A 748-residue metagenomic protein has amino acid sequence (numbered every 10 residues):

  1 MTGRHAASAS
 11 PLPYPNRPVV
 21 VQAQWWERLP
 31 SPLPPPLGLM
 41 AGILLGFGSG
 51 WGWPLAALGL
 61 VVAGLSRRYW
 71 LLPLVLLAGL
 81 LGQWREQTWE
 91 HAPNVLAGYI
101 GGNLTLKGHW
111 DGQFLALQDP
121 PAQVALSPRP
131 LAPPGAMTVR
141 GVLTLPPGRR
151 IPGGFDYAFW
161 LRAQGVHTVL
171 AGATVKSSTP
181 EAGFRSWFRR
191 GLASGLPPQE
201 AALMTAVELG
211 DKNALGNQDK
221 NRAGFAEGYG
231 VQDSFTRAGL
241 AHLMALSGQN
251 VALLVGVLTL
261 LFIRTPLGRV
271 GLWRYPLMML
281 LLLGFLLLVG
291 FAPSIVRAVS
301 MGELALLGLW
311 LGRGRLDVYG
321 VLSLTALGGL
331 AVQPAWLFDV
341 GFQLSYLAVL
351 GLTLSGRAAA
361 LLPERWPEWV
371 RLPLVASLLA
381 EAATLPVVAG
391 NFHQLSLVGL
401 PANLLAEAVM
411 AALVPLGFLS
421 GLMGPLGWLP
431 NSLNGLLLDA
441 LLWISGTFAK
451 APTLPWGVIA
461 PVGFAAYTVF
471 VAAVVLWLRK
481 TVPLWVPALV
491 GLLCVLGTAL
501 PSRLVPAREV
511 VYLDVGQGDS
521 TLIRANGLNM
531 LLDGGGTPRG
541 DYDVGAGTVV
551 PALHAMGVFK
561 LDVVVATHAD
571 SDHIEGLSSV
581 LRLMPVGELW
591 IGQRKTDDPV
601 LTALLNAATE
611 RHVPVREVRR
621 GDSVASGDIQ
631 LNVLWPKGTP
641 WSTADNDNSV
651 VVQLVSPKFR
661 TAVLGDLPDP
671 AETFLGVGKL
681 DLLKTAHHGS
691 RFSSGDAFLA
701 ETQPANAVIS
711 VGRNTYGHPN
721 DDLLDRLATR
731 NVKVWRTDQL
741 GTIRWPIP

Functional and structural regions predicted by a protein language model:
T2-W26, V75-H242, Y542, G547-M556 (+3 more regions): Membrane-interface helix/helix-cap signal primarily in integral membrane proteins
S8-N94, F262-R269, L307, G351-V511 (+4 more regions): Transmembrane helix-bundle segments that form internal channels/tunnels in multi-pass membrane proteins, characterized
E27-P30, Q218-E227, V289-I295, L316-L322 (+2 more regions): Hydrophobic alpha-helical transmembrane segments
G46-G48, P73, L170, F225-G399 (+6 more regions): Hydrophobic alpha-helical transmembrane segments in multi-pass membrane proteins
A116-Q118, G390, R524, V655: A generic structural motif
R129, M137, V142, Y157-W160 (+2 more regions): Non-globular, low-confidence helical/coil segments that flank catalytic cores
P197-A201, V270-L277, V409: Membrane-interfacial loop-to-helix junctions in multi-pass transporters
